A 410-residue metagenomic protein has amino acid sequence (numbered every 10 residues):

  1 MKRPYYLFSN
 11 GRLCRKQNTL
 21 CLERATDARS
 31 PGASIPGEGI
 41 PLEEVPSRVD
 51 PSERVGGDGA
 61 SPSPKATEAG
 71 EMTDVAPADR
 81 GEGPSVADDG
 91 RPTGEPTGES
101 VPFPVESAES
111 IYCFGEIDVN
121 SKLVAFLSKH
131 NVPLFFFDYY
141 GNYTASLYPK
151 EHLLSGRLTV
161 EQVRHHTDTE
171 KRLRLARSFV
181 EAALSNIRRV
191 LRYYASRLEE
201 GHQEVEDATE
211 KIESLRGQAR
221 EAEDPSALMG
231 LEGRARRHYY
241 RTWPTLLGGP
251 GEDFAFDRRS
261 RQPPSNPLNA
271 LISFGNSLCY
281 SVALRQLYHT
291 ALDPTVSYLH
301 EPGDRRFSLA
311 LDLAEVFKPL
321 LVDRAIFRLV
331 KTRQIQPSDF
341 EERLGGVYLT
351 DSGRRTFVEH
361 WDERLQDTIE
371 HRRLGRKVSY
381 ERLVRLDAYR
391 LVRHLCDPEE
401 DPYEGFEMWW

Functional and structural regions predicted by a protein language model:
M1-T26, P36, E43, D74 (+3 more regions): Active-site helix-to-loop segments that bind/position phosphate- or nucleotide-bearing substrates and donors across
M1-V45, D74, D88-Y139, P149: Terminal-proximal segments
S30, S34, P46-S47, S52 (+2 more regions): Serine residues within intrinsically disordered or low-complexity segments
E38, E43-E44, K65-E71, E82: Charged/polar low-complexity intrinsically disordered segments
G56, A60-S61, P84, G90-R91 (+1 more regions): Short, low-complexity intrinsically disordered segments enriched in A/P/G/S/L with frequent Arg, especially at protein
S107-S110, G115-R189: A surface-exposed, charged beta-strand/loop segment in the N-terminal or early-internal portion of soluble proteins
